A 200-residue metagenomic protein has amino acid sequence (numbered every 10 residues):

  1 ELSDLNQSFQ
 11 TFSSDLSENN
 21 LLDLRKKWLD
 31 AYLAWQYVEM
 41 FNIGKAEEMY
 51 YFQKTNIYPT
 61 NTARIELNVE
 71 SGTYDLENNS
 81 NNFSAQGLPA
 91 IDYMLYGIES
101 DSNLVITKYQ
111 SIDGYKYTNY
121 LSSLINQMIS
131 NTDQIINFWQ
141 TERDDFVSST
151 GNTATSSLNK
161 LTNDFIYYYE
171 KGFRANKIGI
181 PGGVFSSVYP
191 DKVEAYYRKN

Functional and structural regions predicted by a protein language model:
E1-N200: Mature extracytoplasmic or organellar-lumen-exposed domains after removal of signal/transit peptides
